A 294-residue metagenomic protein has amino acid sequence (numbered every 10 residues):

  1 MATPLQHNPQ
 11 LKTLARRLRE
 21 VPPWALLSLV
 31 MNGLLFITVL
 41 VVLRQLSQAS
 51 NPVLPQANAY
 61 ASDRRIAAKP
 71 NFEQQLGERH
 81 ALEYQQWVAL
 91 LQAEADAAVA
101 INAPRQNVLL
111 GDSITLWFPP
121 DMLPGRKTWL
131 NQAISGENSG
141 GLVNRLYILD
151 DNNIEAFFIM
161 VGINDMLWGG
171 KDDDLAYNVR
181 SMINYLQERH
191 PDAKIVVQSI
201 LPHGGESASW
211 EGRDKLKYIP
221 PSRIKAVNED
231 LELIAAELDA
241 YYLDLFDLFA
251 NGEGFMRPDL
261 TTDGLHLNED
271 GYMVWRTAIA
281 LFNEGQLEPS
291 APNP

Functional and structural regions predicted by a protein language model:
M1-Q106, P120, P292-P294: N-terminal secretory targeting modules
T3, T13, T38, T115 (+3 more regions): Residue-identity detector for threonine
W24-L27, N144-P292: Alpha-helical cap/lid subdomain in secreted, periplasmic, or secretory-pathway luminal O-acyl-processing enzymes
N71-S181: Conserved SGNH/GDSL esterase-like catalytic core that processes O-acyl groups on lipids and polysaccharides
